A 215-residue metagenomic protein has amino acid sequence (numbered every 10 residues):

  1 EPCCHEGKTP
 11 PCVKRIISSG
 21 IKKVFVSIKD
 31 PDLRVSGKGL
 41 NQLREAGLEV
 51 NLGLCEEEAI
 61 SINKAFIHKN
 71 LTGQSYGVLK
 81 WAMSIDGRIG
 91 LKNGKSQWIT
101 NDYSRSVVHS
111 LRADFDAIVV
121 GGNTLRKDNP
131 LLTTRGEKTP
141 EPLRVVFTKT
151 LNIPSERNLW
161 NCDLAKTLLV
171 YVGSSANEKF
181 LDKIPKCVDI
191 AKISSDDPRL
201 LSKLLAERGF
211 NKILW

Functional and structural regions predicted by a protein language model:
E1-E58, L143: Zn2+-dependent cytidine deaminase-like catalytic core
G7, R34-V35, S61, K127 (+2 more regions): Residues that form or flank phosphate/diphosphate-binding pockets in enzymes that use nucleotide phosphates
P10-K14, N63, G77: Short, charged beta->alpha transition segments
G53-N70: Short, structured interface segments
H68-K69, Q74-F210: Active-site ligand-binding patch in enzyme domains
K212-L214: Short glycine-rich phosphate-binding loop at a beta-alpha junction
